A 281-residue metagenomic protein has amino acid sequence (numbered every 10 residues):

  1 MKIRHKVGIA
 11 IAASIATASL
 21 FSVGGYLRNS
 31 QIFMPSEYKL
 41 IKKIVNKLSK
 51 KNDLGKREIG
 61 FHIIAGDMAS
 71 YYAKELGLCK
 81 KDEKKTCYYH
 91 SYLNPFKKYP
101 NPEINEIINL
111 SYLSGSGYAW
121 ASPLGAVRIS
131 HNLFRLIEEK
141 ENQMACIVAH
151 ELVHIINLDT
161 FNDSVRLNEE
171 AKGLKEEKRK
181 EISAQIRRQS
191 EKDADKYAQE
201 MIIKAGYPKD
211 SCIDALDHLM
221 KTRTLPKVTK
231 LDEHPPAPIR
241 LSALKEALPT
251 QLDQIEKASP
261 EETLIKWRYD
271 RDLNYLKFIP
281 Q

Functional and structural regions predicted by a protein language model:
M1-S14: N-terminal Sec-pathway targeting helices
S14-Y26: Short hydrophobic alpha-helical membrane-anchoring segments
G24-L152, I156-L167, E200, K204-A205 (+1 more regions): Peri-catalytic and regulatory segments of divalent metal-dependent proteins
Y26-N29, E37, E177-T229, P236 (+1 more regions): Metalloprotease/metallohydrolase-associated module, dominated by Zn2+-dependent proteases
L167-K178: Active-site-flanking segments in enzyme catalytic domains
I213, K221-Q281: Pan-zinc metallopeptidase signature
